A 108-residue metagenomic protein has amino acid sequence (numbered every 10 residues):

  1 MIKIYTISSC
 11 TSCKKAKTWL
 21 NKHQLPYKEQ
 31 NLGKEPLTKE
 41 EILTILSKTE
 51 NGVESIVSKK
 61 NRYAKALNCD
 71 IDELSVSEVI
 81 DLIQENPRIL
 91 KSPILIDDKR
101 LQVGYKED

Functional and structural regions predicted by a protein language model:
M1-H23, K28-L32: Local sequence-structure signature of Cys/Sec-based thiol-disulfide redox active-site neighborhoods
K34-D108: Thiol/selenol-based redox catalytic cores and closely related redox-interacting motifs
